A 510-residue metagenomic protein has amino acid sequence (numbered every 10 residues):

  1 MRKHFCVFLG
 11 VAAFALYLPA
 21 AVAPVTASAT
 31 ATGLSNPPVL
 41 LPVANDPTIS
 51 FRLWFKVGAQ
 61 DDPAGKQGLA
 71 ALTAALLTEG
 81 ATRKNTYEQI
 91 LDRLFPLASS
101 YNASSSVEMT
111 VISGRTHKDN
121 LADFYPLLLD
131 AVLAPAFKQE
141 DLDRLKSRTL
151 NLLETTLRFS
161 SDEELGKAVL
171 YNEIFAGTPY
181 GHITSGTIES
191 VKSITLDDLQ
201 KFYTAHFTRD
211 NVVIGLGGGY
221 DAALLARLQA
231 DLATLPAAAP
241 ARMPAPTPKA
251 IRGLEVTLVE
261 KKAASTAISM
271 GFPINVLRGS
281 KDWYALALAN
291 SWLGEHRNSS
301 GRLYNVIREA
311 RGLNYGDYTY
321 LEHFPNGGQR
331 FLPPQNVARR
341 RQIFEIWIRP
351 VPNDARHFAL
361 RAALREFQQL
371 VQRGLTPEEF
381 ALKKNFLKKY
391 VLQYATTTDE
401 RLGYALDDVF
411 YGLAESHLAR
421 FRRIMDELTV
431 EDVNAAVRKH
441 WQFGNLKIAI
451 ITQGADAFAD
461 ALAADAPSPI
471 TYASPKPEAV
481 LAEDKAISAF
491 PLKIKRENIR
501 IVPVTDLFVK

Functional and structural regions predicted by a protein language model:
V7-P19: Bacterial N-terminal signal peptides
V25, R52-R115, F159, G181-T187 (+1 more regions): M16/MPP (pitrilysin/insulinase) zinc-metallopeptidase core fold and M16-derived inactive scaffolds
V25-T30, Y171-V212, A239-P248, V276 (+2 more regions): Histidine-acidic residue clusters that define the catalytic metal-binding segment of zinc metallopeptidase domains
E79-N85, G114-R148, E295-N298, G328-Y394 (+2 more regions): M16/insulysin-pitrilysin zinc metalloprotease superfamily fold
L91-F202, T247-P248, R365, L375-D399 (+1 more regions): Acidic/histidine-enriched segments that form metal/cofactor-coordinating and catalytic pocket/exosite environments
L142, T155, K167-A168, L196-D231 (+2 more regions): Non-catalytic, conformational "gating/processing" segments within enzyme and secreted inhibitor domains
R148-V169, T247, R252-S265, A310-N314 (+5 more regions): Short acidic/His-enriched helical or mixed secondary-structure segments at domain edges of catalytic enzymes and some
V213-V276, E295, T452-D456, D460-V502: An aromatic/glycine/proline-enriched structural segment found at the starts of mature extracellular/organellar domains
